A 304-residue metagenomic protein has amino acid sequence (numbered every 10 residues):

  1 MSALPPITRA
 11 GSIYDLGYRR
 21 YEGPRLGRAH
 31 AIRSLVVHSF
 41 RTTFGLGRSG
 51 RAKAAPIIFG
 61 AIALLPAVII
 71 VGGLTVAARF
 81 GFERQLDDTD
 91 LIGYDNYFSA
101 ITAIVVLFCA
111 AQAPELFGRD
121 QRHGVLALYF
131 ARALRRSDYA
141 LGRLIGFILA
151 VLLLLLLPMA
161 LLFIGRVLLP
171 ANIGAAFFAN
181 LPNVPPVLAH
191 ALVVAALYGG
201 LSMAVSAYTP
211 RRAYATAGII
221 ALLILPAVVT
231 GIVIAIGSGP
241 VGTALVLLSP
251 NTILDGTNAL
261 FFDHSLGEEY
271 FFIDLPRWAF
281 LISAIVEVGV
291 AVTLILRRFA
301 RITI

Functional and structural regions predicted by a protein language model:
M1-A29: Short, non-transmembrane cytosolic segments of multipass membrane proteins
A3-P6, A77-F80, R84-T89, A213-R301: Terminal transmembrane helical anchor/hairpin motif
G27-H30, R41-G60: Membrane-interface helix starts
G50-T75, I104-L107, I219-P226, G289: Hydrophobic alpha-helical transmembrane segments of multi-pass membrane transport/permease proteins
A63, A67, D95-R119: Long, hydrophobic alpha-helical segments
I101, L141-M203, A207, D274-R277: Secretory targeting signals
C109-A113, L157, L161, G200-L201 (+4 more regions): Hydrophobic/aromatic residues in alpha-helical transmembrane segments
L116-L149: Helix-loop-helix units of permease transmembrane domains in multi-pass membrane transporters, especially ABC
